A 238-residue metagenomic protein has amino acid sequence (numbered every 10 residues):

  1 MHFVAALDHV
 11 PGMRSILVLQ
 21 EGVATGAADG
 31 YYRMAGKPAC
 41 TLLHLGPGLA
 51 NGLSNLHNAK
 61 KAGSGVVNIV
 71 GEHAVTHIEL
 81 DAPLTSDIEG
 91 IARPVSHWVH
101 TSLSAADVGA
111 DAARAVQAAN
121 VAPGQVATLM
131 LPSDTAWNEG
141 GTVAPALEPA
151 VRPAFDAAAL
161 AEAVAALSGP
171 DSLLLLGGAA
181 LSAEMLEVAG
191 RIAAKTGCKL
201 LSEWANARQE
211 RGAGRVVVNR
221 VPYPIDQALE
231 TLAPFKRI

Functional and structural regions predicted by a protein language model:
M1-I238: N-terminal alpha/beta PP-like core and its mobile active-site loop of ThDP/TPP-dependent enzymes
